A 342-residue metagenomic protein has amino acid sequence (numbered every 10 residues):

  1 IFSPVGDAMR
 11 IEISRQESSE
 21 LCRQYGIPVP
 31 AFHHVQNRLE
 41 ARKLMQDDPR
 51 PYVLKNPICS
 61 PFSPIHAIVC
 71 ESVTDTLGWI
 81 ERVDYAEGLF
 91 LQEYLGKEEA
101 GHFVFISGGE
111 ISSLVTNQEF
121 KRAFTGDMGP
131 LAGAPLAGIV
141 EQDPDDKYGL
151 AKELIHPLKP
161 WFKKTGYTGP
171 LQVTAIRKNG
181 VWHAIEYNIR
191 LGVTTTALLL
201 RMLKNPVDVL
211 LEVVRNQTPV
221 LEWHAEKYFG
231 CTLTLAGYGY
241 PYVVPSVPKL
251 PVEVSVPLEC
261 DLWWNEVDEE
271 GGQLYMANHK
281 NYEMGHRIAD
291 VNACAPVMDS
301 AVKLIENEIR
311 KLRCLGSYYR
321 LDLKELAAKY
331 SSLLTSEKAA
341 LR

Functional and structural regions predicted by a protein language model:
I1-D48, Y52-V53, C59-S60: Conserved N-proximal alpha/beta basic substrate-recognition cap immediately N-terminal to, or forming the N-lobe
C22, K55, L91, H102 (+4 more regions): Buried hydrophobic positions in well-ordered alpha/beta secondary-structure cores of metabolic enzymes
A31-F32, Y52-W79, G96-F103, R122-D145 (+1 more regions): Glycine-rich phosphate-binding loop of ATP-grasp-fold ATP-dependent ligases
A41-K43, T74-G78, D146-G149, Y240-P245 (+1 more regions): Short, conserved charged micro-motifs
D84-G88, L95-Q142, A151-A184, N188-T195: Phosphate-binding core of ATP-grasp and ATP-grasp-like enzymes
A137-V140, C231-L235, R287-A295: Short, well-ordered beta-strand elements within core beta-sheets of diverse protein domains
A151-Q172, N188-D261, N265-E270: Active-site "cap" helix and flanking loop/linker of ATP-utilizing ligase/carboxylase catalytic domains
A277, Y282-R342: Generic C-terminus detector
